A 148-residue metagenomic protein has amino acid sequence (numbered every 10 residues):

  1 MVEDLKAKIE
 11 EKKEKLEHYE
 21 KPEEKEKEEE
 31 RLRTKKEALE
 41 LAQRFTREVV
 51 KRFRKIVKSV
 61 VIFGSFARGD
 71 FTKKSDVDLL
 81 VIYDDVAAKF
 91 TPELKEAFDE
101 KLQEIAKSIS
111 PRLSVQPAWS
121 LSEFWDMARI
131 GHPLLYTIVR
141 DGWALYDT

Functional and structural regions predicted by a protein language model:
V2-I56, A67-K74, D84-T148: Catalytic core of pol beta-like nucleotidyltransferases
F63-S65: Glycine-rich beta-strand-to-loop/alpha-helix junction loops that act as flexible
